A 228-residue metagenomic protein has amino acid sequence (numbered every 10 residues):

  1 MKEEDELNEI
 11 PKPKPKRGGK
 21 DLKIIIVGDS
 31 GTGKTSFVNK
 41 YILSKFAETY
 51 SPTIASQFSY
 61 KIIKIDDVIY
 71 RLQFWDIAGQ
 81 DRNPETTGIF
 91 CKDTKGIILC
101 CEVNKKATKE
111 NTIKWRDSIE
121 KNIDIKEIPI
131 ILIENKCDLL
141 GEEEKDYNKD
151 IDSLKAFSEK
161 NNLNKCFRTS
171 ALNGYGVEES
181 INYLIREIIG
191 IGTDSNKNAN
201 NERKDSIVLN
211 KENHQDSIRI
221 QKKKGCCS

Functional and structural regions predicted by a protein language model:
M1-G31, T35, I42, K64-I69 (+1 more regions): Conserved P-loop small GTPase signature centered on TRAFAC-class small GTPases
I42-I69: Switch I (effector-binding) loop of TRAFAC-class P-loop GTPase G-domains
I69-E85: Switch II (G3) loop of P-loop NTPases
F74-W75, I98-E102, I131-N135, R168: Conserved beta-strand segments of the P-loop GTPase G domain that flank and frequently precede/overlap
A78, F90, K160-N162: Preference for well-ordered, secondary-structure-rich cores of eukaryotic proteins
A78, N104, L172: Adenine-nucleotide cofactor-binding loop residues
D81-R82, K106-K114, E142-K149: Active-site-adjacent loop/helix micro-motif of nuclease/hydrolase catalytic cores
P84-K106, T112, I119-N122: Inter-motif core of Ras-like GTPase G domains
